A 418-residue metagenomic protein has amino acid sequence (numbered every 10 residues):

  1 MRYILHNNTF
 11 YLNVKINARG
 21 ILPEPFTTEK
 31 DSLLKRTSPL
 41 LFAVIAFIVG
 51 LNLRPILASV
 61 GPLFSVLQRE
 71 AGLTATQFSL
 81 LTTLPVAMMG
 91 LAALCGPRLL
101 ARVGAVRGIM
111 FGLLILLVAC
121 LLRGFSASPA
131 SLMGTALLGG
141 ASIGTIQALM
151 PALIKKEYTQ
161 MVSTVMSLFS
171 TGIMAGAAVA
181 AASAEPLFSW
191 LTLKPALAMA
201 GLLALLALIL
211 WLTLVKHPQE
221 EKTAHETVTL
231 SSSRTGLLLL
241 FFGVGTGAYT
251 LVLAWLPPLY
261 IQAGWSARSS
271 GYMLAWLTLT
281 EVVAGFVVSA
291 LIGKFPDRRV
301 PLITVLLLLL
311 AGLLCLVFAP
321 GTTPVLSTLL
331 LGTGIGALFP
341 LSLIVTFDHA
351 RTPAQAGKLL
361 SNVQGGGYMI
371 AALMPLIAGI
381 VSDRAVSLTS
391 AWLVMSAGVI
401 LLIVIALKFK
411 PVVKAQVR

Functional and structural regions predicted by a protein language model:
A58, V86-L94, A177-A178, T278-F286 (+1 more regions): Residue-level signature of mid-helix packing/kink "hotspots" within the transmembrane helices of 12-pass Major
V60-G61, R234-A275, T280-G285: Extracytoplasmic gate region of multi-pass secondary transporters
G72, G104, F125-A130, T159 (+2 more regions): Helix-breaking motifs and short loop linkers at transmembrane-helix boundaries and internal kinks in secondary membrane
L91-A127: Conserved MFS/SLC helix-loop-helix module at the cytosolic interface between two early adjacent transmembrane helices
G108-L121, V300-L314: Structural signature of the two symmetry-related core transmembrane helices
T135-T171: Cytoplasmic helix-loop-helix junction between adjacent transmembrane helices in 12-TM secondary transporters
Q160-M161, S167-L214: Helix-loop-helix hairpin linking two adjacent transmembrane segments in secondary transporters
P353-T389, M395: A late C-terminal transmembrane helix in Major Facilitator Superfamily
